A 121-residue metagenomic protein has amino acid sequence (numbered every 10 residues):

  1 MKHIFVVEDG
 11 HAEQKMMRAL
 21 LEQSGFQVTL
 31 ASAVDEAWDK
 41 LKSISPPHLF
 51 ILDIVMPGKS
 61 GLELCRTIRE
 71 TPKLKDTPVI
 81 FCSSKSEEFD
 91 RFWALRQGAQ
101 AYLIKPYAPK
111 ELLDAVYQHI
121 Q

Functional and structural regions predicted by a protein language model:
E8: Conserved acidic carboxylate
K15-Q23: Charged docking surfaces used in two-component/phosphorelay signaling
L30-L49: Acidic, metal-coordinating helix/loop segments flanking the phosphotransfer/catalytic sites of two-component signaling
M56, A94: Receiver (REC) domain active-site loop signature in two-component systems and cognate sites in sensor histidine kinases
P57-G58, E87, P106: The feature encodes the CheY-like receiver
Y107-V116: C-terminal output helix
